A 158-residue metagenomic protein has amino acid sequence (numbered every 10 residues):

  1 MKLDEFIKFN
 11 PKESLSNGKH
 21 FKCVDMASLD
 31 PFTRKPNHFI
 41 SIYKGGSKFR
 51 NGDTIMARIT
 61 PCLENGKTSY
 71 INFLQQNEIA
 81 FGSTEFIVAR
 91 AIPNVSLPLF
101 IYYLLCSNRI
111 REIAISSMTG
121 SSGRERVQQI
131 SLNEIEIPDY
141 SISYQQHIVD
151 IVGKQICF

Functional and structural regions predicted by a protein language model:
M1-S16, A27, E136-F158: Non-catalytic DNA-recognition/assembly elements of restriction-modification systems
D4-Y43, G82: DNA target-recognition patches
Y43-K44, Q76, S122: A structural connector/turn signal
N51-C106: A short beta-sheet element
N72-L74, S117-S121: Short amphipathic beta-strand starts and helix->beta connectors
I79-I87, T119-Q146: A short glycine-rich beta-alpha junction/loop motif
